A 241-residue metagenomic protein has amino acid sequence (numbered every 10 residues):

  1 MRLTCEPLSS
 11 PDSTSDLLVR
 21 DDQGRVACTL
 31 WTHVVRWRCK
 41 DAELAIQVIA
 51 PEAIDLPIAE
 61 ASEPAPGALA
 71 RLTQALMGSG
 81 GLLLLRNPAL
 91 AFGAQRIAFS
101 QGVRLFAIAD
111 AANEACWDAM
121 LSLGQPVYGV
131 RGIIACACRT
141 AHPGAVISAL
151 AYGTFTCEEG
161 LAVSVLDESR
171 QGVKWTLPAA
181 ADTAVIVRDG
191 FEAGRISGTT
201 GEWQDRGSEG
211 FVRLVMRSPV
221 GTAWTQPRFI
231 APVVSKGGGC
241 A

Functional and structural regions predicted by a protein language model:
M1-Q23, L123-A241: C-terminal functional module detector
M1-T140, P219-F229: A metal-dependent hydrolase metal-coordination microenvironment
